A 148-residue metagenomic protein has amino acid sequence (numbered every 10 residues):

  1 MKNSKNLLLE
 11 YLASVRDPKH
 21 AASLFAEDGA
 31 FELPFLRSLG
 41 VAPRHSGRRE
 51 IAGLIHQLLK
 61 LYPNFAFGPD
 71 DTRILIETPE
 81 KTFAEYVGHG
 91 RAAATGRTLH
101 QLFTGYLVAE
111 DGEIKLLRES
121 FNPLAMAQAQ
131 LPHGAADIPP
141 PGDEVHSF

Functional and structural regions predicted by a protein language model:
M1, G40-R44, G96: Alpha-helix initiation/capping motif
M1-A30: Short acidic-aromatic low-complexity motifs
N6-R16, V41-R44, L61-N64, E85: Short, mixed-charge, low-aromatic patches
H20-A22, G29, G47, I51 (+3 more regions): Hydrophobic pocket/interface hotspot
S23-L24, G53-L54, A129: Generic alpha-helical secondary-structure signal
E27-L75: A solvent-exposed, acidic/Ser-Thr-rich amphipathic alpha-helical stretch
L61-F148: A beta-strand edge to alpha-helix "cap/lid" segment located at domain peripheries
